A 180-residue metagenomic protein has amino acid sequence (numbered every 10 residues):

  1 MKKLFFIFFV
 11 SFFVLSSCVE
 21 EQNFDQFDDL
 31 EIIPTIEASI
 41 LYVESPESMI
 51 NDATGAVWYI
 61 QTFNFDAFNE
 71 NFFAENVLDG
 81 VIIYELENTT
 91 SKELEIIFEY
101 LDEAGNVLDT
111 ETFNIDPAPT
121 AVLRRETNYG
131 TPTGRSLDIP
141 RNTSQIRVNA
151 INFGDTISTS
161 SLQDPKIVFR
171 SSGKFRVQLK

Functional and structural regions predicted by a protein language model:
M1-C18: Sec-dependent bacterial lipoprotein signal peptides
K3, C18-K180: Extracellular/secretory-pathway and virion-surface proteins
